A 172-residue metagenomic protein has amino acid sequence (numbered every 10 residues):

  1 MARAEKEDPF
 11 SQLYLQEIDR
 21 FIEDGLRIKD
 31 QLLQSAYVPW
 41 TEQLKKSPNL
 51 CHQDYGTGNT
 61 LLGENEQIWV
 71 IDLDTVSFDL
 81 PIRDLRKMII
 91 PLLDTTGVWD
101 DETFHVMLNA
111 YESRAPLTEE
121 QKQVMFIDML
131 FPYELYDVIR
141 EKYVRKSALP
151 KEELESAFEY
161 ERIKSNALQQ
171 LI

Functional and structural regions predicted by a protein language model:
M1-L50: ATP-dependent phospho-/nucleotidyl transfer catalytic cores
Y14, Q53, F78-P81, D100 (+1 more regions): Active-site-proximal structural scaffolding
Q31-R83: Active-site acidic catalytic loop and adjacent metal/ATP-binding pocket of ATP-dependent phosphoryl transfer enzymes
V38, I127-D128: Short acidic/histidine-centered micro-motifs embedded in hydrophobic/aromatic stretches that mark compact functional
I82-P116, M129-A148: Active-site activation/catalytic loop segments of kinase-like enzymes and analogous catalytic loops in related
E119-E120: Non-catalytic alpha-helical scaffolds
L135-I172: ATP/Mg2+ or Mg2+-diphosphate-binding catalytic cores that bind nucleotide phosphates or diphosphates via glycine-rich
